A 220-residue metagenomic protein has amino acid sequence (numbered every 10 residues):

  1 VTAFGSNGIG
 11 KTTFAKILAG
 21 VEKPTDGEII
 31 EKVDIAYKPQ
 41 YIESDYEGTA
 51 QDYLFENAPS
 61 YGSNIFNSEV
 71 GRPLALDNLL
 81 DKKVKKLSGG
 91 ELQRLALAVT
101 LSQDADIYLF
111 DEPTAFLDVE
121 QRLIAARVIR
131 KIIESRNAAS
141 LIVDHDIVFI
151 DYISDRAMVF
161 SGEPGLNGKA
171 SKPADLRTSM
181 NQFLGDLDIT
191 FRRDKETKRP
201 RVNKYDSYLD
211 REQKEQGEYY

Functional and structural regions predicted by a protein language model:
T2-S6, T12-S63, D146-M180: ABC ATPase nucleotide-binding domain signature region
P39-G89, R193: ABC-family P-loop ATPase nucleotide-binding domains
L97, A125: Hydrophobic anchor residue at the start of the ABC signature
D106-L109: Walker B motif beta-strand of ABC-family P-loop ATPases
E112-P113, E120: Walker B catalytic motif
V128-I142: Conserved catalytic loops of ABC-family nucleotide-binding domains
K169-Y220: ABC ATPase nucleotide-binding domains
